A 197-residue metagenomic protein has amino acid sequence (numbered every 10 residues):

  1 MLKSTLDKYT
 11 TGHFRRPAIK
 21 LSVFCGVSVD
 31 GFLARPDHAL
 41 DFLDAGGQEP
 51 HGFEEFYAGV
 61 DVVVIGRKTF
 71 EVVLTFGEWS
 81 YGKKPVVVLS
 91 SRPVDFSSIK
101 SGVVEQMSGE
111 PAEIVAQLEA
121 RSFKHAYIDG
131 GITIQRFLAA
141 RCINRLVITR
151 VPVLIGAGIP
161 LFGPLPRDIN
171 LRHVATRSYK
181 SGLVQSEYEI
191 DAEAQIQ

Functional and structural regions predicted by a protein language model:
L2-Q197: Enzymes that bind and transform nitrogen-containing heteroaromatic metabolites
